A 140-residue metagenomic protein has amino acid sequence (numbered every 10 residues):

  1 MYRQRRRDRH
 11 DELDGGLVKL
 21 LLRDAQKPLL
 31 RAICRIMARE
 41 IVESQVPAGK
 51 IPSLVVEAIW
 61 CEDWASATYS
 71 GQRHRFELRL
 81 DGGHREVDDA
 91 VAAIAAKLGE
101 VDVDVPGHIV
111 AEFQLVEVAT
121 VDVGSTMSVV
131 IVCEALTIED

Functional and structural regions predicted by a protein language model:
Y2-R73, L80-D140: Long, contiguous binding/interaction regions
